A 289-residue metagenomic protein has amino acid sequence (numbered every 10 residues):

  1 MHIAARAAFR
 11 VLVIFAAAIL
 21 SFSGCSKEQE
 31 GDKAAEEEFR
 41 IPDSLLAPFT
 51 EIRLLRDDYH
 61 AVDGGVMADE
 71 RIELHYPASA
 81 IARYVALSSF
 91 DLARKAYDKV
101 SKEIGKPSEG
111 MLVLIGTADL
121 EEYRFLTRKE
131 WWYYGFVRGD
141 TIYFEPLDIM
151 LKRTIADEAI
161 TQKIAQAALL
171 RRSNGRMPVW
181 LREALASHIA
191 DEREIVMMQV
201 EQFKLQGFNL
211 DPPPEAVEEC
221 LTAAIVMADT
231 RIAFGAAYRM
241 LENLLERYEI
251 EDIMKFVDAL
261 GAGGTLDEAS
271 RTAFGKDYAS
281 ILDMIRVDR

Functional and structural regions predicted by a protein language model:
H2, S79, R83-F90, R94 (+4 more regions): Generic detection of long, well-ordered alpha-helical segments
H2-L12: Bacterial N-terminal signal peptides that target proteins for export
F22-G24: C-terminal motif of bacterial Sec signal peptides marking the signal peptidase cleavage site
S26-E28: Bacterial signal peptide processing site
E30-L55: Short, basic/low-complexity N-terminal boundary segments at the transition from targeting/disordered tails
E38-L46, Y59-P178, T265-A269: Juxtacatalytic substrate-recognition/specificity segment
V137-G139, T154-I155, S173-R289: Acidic/His/Gly-enriched intrinsically disordered linker/tail segments that often contain short helix/coil "MoRF-like"
